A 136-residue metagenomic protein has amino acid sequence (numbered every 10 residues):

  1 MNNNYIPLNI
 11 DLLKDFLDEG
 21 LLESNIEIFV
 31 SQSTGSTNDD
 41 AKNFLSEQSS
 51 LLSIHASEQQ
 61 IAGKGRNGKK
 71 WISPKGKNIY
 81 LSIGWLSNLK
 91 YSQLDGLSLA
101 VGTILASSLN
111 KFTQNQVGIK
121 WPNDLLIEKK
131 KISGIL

Functional and structural regions predicted by a protein language model:
M1-K111, S133: N-terminal lobe of the biotin/lipoate ligase/transferase fold
V101, S107-L136: Acidic (Asp/Glu) carboxylate-rich active-site/surface patches
